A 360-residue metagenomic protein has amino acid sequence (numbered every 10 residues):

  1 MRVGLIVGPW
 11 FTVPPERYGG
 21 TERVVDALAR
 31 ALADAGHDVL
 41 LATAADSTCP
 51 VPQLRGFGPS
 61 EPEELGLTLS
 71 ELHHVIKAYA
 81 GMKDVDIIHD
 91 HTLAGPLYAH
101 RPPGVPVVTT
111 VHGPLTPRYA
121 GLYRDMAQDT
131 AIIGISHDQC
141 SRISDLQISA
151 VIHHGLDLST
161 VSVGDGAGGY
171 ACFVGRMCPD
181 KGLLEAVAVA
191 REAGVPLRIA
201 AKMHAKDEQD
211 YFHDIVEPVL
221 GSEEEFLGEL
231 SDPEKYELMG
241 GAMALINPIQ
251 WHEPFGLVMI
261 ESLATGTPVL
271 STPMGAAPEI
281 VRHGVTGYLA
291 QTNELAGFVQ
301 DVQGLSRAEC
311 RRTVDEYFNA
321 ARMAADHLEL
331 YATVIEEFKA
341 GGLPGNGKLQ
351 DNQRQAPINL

Functional and structural regions predicted by a protein language model:
M1-L360: Catalytic cores of nucleotide-sugar-dependent glycosyltransferases that transfer UDP/GDP/TDP-activated
